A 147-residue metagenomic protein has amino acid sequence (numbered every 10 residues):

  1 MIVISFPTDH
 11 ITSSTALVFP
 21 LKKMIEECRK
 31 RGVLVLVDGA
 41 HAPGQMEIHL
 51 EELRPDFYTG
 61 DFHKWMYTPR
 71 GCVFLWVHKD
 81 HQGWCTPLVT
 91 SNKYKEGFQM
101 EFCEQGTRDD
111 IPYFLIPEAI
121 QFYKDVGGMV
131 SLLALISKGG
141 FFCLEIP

Functional and structural regions predicted by a protein language model:
M1-P147: Pyridoxal 5′-phosphate
